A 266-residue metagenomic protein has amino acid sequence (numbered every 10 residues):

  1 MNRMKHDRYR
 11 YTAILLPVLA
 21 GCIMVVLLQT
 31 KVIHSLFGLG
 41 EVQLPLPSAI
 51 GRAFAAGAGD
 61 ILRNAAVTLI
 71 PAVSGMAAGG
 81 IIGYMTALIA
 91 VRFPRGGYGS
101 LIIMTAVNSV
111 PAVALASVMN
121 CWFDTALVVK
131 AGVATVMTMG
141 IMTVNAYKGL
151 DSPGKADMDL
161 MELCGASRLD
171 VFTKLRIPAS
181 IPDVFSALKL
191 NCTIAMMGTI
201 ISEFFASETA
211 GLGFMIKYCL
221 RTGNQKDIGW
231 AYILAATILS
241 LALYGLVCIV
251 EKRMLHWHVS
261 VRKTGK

Functional and structural regions predicted by a protein language model:
M1-A20, G245-K266: Transmembrane alpha-helical segments of polytopic membrane transport and secretion proteins
H6, H34-A77: Periplasmic/extracellular loop-to-transmembrane helix junction in inner-membrane transport proteins
P45-A53, T209-R221: Short hydrophobic, aromatic-rich alpha-helical segments embedded in or entering the lipid bilayer of multi-pass
S74-M104: Transmembrane-helix boundary motif in ABC transporter permease subunits
T105-I141, K148-G149: Generic hydrophobic transmembrane alpha-helix motif, especially the helices
G132-V136, R168-S202: Transmembrane alpha-helices
A146-V184: Short cytoplasmic-facing helical segments at TM-TM junctions of multi-pass membrane proteins
L212-E251: Hydrophobic alpha-helical transmembrane segments of polytopic membrane proteins
